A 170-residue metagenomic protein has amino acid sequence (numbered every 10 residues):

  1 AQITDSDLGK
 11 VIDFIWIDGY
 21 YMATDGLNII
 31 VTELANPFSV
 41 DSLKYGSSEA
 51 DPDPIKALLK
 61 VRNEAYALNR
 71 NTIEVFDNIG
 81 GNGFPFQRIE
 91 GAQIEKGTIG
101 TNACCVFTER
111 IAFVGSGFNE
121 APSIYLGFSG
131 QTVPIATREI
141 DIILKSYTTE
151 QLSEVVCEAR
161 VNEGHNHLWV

Functional and structural regions predicted by a protein language model:
Q2-T4, V40-S48: A short helix->beta-strand "capping" segment at the edge of beta-propeller domains
I3-D7, F14-Y20, A50-V170: Beta-sheet-dominated scaffold domains
V11-I12, Y20, V31-L34: Long, low-complexity intrinsically disordered regions
D25-V40, V75-G81: Blade/loop signatures of beta-propeller domains
